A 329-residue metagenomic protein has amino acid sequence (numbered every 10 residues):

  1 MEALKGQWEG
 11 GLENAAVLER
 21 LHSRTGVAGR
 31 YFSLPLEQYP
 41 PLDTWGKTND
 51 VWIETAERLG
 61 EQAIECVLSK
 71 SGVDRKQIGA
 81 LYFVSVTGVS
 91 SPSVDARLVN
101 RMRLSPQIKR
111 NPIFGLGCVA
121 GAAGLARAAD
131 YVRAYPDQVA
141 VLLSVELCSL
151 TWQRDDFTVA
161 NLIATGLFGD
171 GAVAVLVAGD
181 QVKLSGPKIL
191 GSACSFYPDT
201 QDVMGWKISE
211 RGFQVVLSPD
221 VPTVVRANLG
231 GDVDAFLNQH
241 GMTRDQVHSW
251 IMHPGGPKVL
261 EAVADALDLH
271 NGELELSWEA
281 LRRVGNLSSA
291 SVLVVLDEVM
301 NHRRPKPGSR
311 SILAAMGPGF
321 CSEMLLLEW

Functional and structural regions predicted by a protein language model:
M1-E54, V139, C148, R154-A227 (+3 more regions): Condensing-enzyme catalytic core mediating Claisen C-C bond formation in acyl metabolism
R20-S23, V27, T55-S71, R127 (+3 more regions): Short, well-ordered amphipathic alpha-helical segments that serve as non-catalytic structural scaffolds within diverse
V27-L104, R110, G115, R244-L260: Conserved beta-ketoacyl condensing-enzyme motif
K47-V51, F83, R110-I113, A160-L162 (+2 more regions): A short glycine/serine-rich beta->alpha loop
E61, V86-G88, N100, S105-Q107 (+5 more regions): Claisen-condensing/thiolase-fold acyl-transfer catalytic domains that form or cleave C-C bonds in fatty acid
A80, Q138-L142, S311-L313: Short glycine-aspartate micro-motif
V89-L104, L143-R154, Q201-W206, L260-L274: Acidic-glycine-rich active-site phosphate/pyrophosphate-binding loop
S209-E210, A235-Q239, Q246, A266-H270: Membrane-interfacial loop- and helix-cap regions that link adjacent transmembrane helices in polytopic membrane proteins
